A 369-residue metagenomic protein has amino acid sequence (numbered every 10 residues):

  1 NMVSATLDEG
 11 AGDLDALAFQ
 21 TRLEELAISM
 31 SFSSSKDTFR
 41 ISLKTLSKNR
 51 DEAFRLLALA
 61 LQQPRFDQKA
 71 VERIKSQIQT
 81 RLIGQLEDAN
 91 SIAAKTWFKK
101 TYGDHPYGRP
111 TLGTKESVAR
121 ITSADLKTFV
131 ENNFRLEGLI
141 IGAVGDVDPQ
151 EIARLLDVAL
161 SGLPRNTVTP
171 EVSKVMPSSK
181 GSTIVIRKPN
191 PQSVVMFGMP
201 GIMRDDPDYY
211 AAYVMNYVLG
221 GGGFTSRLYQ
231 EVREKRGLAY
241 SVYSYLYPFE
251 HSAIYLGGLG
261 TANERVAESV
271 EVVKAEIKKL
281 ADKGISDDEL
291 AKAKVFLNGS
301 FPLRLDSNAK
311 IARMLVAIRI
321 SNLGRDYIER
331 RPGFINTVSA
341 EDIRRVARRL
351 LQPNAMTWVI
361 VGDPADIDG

Functional and structural regions predicted by a protein language model:
M2-D8, L14-Q62, K75, Q79-T80 (+6 more regions): M16 family metallopeptidases and their MPP-like homologs
S33, A89, V130-N133, V175 (+3 more regions): Replace "in large, NTP-powered and nucleic-acid-processing enzymes" with "in large, NTP-powered factors and other
G103, T111, L136, I140-M203 (+2 more regions): An aromatic/glycine/proline-enriched structural segment found at the starts of mature extracellular/organellar domains
V338-R345: A short, acidic, amphipathic alpha-helical segment used as a generic capping/interface helix at domain edges
